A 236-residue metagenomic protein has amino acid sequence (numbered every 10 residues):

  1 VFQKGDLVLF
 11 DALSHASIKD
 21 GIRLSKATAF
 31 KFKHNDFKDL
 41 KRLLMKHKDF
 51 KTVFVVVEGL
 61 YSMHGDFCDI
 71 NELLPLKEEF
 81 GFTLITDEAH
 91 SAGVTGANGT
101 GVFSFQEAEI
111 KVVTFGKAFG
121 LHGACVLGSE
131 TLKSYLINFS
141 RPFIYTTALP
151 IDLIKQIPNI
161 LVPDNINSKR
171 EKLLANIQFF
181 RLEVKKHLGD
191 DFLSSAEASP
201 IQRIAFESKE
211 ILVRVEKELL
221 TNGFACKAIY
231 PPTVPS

Functional and structural regions predicted by a protein language model:
V1-A16: Conserved PLP-anchoring active-site segment centered on the Schiff-base-forming lysine
K4, L24-K26, F80, Q106-E107: Short, structured coil segments at secondary-structure junctions
F30-T86: Active-site phosphate-binding strand-loop segment of PLP-dependent enzymes
S104-Y135: Active-site PLP attachment segment
A148-I166, K172, N176: Structural motif of enzymes handling amino- and sulfur-group chemistry
E171-R181, H187-N222: Conserved PLP-binding catalytic core of the aspartate aminotransferase-like
N222-S236: Conserved PLP cofactor-binding pocket of PLP-dependent enzymes
